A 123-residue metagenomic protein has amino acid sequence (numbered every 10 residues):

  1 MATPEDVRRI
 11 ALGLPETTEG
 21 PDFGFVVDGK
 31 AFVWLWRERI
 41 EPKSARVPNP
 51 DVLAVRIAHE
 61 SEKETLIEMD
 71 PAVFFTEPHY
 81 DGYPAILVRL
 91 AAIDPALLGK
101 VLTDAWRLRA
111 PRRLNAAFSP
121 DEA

Functional and structural regions predicted by a protein language model:
M1-A123: Charge-dense, helix-prone N-terminal extensions
